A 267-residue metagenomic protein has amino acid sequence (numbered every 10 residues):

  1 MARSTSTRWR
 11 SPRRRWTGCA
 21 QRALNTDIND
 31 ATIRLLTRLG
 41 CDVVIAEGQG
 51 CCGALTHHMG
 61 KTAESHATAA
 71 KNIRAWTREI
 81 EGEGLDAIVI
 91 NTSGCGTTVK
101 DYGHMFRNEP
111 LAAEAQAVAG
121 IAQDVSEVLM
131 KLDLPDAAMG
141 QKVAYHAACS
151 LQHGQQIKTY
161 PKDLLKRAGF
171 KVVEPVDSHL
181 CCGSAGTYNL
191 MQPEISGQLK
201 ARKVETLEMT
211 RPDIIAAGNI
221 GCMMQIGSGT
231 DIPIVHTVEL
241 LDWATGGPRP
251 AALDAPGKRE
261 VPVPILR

Functional and structural regions predicted by a protein language model:
M1-R267: Iron-sulfur cluster-binding electron-transfer modules in prokaryotic oxidoreductases
